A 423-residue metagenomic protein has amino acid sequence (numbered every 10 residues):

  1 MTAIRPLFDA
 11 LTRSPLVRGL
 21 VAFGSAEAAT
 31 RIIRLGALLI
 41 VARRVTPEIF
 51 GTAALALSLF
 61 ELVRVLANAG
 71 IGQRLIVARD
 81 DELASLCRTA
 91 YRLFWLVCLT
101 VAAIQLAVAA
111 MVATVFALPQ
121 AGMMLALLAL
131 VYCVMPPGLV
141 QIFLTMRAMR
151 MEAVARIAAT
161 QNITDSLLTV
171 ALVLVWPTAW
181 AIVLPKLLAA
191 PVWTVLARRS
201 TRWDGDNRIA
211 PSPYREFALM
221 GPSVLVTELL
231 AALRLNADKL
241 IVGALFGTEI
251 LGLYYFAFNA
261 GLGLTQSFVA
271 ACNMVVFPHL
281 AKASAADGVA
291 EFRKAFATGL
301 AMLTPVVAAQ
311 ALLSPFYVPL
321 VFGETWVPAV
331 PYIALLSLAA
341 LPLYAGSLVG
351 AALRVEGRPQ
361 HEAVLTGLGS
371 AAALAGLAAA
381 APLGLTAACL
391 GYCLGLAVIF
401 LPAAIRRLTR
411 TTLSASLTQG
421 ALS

Functional and structural regions predicted by a protein language model:
T2-L16, E152-I157, A179-A181, K186 (+3 more regions): Interhelical loop/hinge segments that connect adjacent transmembrane helices in multipass membrane
T2-P6, R92-A117, M123, L127 (+5 more regions): Alpha-helical transmembrane segments of multi-pass membrane transport and lipid-handling proteins
A3, R13-A69, A102-L106, S166 (+5 more regions): Signature of the first transmembrane helix
R18-R34, A56, F60-A110, M123 (+1 more regions): Membrane-water interface segments that mark the loop-to-transmembrane alpha-helix transition
G19-R34, T160-Q161, D165, A181-A197 (+4 more regions): Transmembrane helical elements of multi-pass membrane transporters/channels
V65-E82, M146-R147, A257, G261-A286 (+1 more regions): Helix-loop junctions and terminal segments of transmembrane helices in multi-pass membrane transport/translocation
R74-L83, C133-A158, L338-L368: Membrane-interface junctions at transmembrane-helix termini in multi-pass inner-membrane proteins
A121-A129, A155-W203, F258, L368-A375 (+1 more regions): Hydrophobic alpha-helical transmembrane segments
